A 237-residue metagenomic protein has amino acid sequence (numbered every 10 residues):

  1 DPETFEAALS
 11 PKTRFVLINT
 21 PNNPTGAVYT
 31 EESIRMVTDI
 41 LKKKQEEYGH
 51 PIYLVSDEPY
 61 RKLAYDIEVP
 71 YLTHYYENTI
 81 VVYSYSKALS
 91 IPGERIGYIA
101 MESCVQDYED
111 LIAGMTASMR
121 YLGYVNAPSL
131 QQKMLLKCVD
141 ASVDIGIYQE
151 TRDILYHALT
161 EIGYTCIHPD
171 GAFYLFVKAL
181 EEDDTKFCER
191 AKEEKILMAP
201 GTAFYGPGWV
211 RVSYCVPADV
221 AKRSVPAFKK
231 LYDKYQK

Functional and structural regions predicted by a protein language model:
D1-K237: PLP-dependent class I/II
